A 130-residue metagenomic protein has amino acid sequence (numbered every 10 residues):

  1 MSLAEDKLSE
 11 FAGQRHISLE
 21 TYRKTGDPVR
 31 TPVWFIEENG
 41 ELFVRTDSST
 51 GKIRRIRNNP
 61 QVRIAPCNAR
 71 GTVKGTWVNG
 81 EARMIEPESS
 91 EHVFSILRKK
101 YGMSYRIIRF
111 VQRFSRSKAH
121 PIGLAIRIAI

Functional and structural regions predicted by a protein language model:
M1-S18, T72-K74: Extreme N-terminal tail/first-helix region
S2-K7, K24-D27, E37-R45, M84-S89 (+1 more regions): A broad, low-specificity signal for short, low-complexity segments enriched in glycine/proline and polar/charged
L3-D6, V29-T31, S49-G51, F110-Q112: A generic local structural motif
Q14-S48, I56, V62-P66, T76-V78: Short beta-strand segments
S49-I130: Short, structured beta-strand-loop surface elements
